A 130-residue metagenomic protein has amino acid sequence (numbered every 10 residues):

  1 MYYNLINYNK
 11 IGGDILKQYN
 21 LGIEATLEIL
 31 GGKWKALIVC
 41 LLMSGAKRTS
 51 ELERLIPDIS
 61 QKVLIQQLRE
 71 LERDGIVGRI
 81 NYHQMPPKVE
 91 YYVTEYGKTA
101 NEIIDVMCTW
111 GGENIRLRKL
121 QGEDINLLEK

Functional and structural regions predicted by a protein language model:
M1-Q18, R73, G78, Y92-K130: C-terminal regulatory/oligomerization modules of transcriptional regulators
Q18-V63, Q84-E90: N-terminal helix-turn-helix DNA-binding core of bacterial DNA-binding proteins
K62, D74-H83: Catalytic cores of DNA base-excision repair glycosylases
Q67: Residues within the DNA-recognition helix of helix-turn-helix
